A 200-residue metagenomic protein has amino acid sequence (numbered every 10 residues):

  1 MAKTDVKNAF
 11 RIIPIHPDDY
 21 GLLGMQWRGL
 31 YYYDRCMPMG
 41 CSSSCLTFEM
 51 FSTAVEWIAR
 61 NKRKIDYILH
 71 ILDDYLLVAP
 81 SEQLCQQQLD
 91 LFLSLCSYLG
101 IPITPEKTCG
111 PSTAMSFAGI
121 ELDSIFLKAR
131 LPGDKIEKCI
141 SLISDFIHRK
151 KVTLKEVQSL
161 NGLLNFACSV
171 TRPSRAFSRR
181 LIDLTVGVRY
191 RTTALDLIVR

Functional and structural regions predicted by a protein language model:
M1, K7-F10, L30-I65, V152-A176: Conserved pre-motif C helix in the palm subdomain of viral-like polymerases
D5-K7, G40, K62-E82, T113-E121 (+1 more regions): Catalytic palm active-site di-aspartate
F10-Y20: Cytochrome P450 core scaffold surrounding the K-helix E-X-X-R motif and the conserved "meander" helix-loop region
I15-H16, P38-T47, N61-K62, P80-C85 (+4 more regions): Conserved, non-catalytic sequence blocks in retroelement Pol enzymes and Pol-derived host proteins
Q26-C36, H70, I140: Surface-exposed beta-strand-to-loop junctions that form interaction patches on eukaryotic regulatory domains
C45-L95, P105: Active-site palm subdomain of RNA-directed nucleic acid polymerases
E82-G100, F126-I136: Helical (often loop-to-helix) elements that flank the catalytic cores of nucleotide-handling enzymes
P111-R200: C-terminal reverse transcriptase regions that engage the nucleic-acid substrate
